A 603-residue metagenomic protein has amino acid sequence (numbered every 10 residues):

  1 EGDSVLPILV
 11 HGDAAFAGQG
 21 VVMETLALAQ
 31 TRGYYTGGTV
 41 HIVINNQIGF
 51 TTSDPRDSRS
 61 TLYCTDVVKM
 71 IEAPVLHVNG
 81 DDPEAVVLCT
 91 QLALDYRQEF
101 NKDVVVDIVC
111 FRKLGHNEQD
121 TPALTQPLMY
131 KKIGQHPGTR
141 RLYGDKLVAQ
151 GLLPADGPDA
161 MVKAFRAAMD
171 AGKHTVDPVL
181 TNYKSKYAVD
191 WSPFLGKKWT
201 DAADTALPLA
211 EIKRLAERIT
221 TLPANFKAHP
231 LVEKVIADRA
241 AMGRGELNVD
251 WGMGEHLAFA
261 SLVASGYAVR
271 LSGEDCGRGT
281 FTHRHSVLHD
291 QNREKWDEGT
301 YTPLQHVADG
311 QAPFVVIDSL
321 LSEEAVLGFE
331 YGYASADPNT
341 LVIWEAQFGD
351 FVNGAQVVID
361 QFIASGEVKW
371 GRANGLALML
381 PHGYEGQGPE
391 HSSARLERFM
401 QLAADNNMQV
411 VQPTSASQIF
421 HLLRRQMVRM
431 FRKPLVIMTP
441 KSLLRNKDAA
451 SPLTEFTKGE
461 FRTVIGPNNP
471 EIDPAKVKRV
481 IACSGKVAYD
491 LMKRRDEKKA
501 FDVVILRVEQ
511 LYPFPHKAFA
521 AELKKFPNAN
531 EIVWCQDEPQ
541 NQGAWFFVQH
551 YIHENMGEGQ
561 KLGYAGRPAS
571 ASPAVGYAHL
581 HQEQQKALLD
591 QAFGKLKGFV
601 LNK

Functional and structural regions predicted by a protein language model:
E1-V67, I71, E99-F100, V104-K113 (+4 more regions): Conserved thiamine diphosphate
G2, N101-V105, P154-P158, T175-N182 (+4 more regions): Flexible, glycine/charged-enriched surface loops at secondary-structure junctions
A15, N79-P83, N248-V249, D318-S322 (+1 more regions): Short acidic-aromatic active-site loops that bind/stabilize oxyanions
V22, V87-Q91, E255-H256: Short, hydrophobic/amphipathic alpha-helical packing segments that form internal helix faces or helix-helix interfaces
A29-G33, Q47, T90-N101, L147-V148 (+13 more regions): Structural signal for hydrophobic packing residues in well-ordered secondary-structure cores of soluble enzyme domains
T36-L153, W370-A373, G383-F399, R429-R432 (+1 more regions): Thiamine diphosphate
N79-D81, G157-K163, V411-A416, A565-P568: Acidic carboxylate-rich catalytic motifs and surrounding loops in phosphoryl-/glycosyl-chemistry enzymes
T139-R140, Q150, P154-V269: Hard-cation-handling environments
